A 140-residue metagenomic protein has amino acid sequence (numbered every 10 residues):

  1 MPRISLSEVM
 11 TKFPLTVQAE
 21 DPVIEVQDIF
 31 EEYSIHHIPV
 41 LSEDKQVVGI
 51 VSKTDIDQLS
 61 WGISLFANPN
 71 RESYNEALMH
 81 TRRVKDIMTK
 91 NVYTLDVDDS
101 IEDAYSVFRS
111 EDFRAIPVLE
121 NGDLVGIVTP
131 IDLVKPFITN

Functional and structural regions predicted by a protein language model:
M1-F13, S52-Y93, Y105-R109, T129-N140: Tandem CBS (Bateman) regulatory domains
F13-T16, Q46, T94, D123-L124: Short, flexible active-site loop motifs that bind/organize anionic cofactors or intermediates
T16, E20, Q46, Y74-L78: A generic helix-loop boundary/linker signal
V17-I35, V40-S42, M88, T94-D112 (+2 more regions): The conserved cystathionine-beta-synthase
F30, I38-D55, F108, I116-D132: A glycine-centered beta-loop-beta connector
S34-H36, D44, L65-N68, E76-A77 (+2 more regions): Short, charged/polar low-complexity linear motifs in solvent-exposed/disordered segments
